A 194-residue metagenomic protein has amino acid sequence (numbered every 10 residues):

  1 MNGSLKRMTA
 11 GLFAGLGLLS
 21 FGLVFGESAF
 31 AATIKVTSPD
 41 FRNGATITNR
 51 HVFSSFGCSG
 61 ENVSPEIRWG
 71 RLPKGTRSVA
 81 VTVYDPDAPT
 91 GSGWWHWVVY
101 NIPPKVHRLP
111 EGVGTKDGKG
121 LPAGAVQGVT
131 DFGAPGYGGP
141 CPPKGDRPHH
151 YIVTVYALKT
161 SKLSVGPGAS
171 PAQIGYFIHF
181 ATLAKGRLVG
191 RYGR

Functional and structural regions predicted by a protein language model:
N2-L16, F25: Bacterial N-terminal signal peptides that target proteins for export
L16-G17, V106: Alpha-helical transmembrane segments and their juxtamembrane interfaces
E27-R194: N-terminus-centered regions that define maturation/targeting leaders and the start of the first functional domain
